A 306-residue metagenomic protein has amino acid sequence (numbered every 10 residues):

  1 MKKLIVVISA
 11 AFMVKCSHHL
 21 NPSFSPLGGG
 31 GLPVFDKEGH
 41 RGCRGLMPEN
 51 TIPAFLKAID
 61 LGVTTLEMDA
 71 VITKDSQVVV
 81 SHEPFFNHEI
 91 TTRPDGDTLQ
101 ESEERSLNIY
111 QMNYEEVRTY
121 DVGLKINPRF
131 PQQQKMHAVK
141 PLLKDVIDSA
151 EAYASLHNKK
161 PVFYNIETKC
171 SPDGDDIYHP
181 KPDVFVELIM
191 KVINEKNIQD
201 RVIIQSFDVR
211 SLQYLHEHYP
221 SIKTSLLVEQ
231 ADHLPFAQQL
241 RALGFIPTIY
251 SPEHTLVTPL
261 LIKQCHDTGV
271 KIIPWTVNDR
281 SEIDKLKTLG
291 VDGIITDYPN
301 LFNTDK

Functional and structural regions predicted by a protein language model:
L4-F12: Sec-dependent N-terminal signal peptides
C16-K306: Phosphate-group recognition and catalysis centered on beta-loop-alpha active-site segments
